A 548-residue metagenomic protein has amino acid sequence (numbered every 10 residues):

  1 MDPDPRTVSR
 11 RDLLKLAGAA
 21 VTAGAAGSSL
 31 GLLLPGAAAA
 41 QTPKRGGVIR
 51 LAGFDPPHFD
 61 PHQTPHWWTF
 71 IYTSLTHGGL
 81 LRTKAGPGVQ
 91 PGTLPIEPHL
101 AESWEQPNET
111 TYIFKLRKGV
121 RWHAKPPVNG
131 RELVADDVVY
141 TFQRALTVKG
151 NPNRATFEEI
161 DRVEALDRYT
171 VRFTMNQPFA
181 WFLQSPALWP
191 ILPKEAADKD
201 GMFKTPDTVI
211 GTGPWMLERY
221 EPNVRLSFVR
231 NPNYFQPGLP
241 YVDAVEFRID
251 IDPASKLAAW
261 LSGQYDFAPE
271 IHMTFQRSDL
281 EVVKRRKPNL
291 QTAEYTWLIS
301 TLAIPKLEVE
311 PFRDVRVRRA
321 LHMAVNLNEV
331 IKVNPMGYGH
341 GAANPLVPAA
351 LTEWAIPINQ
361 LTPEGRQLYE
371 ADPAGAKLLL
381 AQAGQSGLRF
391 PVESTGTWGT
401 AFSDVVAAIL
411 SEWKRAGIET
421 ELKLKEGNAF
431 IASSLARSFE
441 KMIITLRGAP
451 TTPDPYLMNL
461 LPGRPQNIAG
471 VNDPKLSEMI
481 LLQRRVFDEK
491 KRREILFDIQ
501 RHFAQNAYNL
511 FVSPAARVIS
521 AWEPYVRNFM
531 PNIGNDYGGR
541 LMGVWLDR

Functional and structural regions predicted by a protein language model:
M1-D12, L34-A37: N-terminal secretory signal peptides
L13, A19-L30, W68-I71, E221-R225 (+6 more regions): Detector for C-terminal structural segments
R50, G130, V134-Y140, R168-T174 (+10 more regions): Alpha-helical secondary-structure segments
A52-N108, Q143, T208-T212: N-terminal lobe/hinge region of extracytoplasmic solute-binding protein
F54-T73, L100, P126-N129, P178 (+5 more regions): A structural "hinge/loop" feature
E102-G150, R172, K256-A259, P311-R313 (+1 more regions): Aromatic- and charge-enriched surface segment that lines or borders ligand/interaction sites
E105, I113-K115, N151-A197, R219: Surface-exposed binding/hinge segments that line and control ligand-binding clefts or catalytic entry sites
V163, E218-V229, E246-V309, N328 (+2 more regions): Extracellular/periplasmic solute-recognition and catalytic clefts
